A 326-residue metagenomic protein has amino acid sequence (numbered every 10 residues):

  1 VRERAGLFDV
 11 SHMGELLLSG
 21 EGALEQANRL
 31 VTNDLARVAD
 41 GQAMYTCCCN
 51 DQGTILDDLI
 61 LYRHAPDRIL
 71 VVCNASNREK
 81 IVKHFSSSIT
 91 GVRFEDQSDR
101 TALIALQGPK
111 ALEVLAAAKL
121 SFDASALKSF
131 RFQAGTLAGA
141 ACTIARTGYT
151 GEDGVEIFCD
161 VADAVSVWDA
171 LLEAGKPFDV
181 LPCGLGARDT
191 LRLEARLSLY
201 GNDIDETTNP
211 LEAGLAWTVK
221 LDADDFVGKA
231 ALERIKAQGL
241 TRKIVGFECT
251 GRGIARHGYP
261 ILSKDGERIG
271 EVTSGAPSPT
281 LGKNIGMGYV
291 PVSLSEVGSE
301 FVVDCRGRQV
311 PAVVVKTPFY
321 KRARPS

Functional and structural regions predicted by a protein language model:
V1-C49, T54, G186: Acidic, proline/glycine-enriched N-terminal capping motif
D58-L59: Catalytic micro-motifs at enzyme active sites that drive phosphoryl/nucleotidyl and oxygen chemistry
Y62-S326: Conserved, structured C-terminal
